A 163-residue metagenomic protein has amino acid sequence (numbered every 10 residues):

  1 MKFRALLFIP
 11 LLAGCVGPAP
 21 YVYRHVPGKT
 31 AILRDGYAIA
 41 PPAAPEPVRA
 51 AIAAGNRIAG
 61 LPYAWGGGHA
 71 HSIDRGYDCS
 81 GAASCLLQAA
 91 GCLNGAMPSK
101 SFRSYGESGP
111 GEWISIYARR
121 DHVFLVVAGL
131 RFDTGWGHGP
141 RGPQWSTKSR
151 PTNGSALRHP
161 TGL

Functional and structural regions predicted by a protein language model:
R4-G14: Bacterial N-terminal signal peptides
P10, Y77, E112: Structured loop/turn residues at beta-strand edges in well-structured enzyme cores
C15-P62, H138-L163: Intrinsically disordered, low-complexity, Pro/Ser/Thr/Asn/Gly/Ala-rich spacer/linker segments adjacent to signal
G36-Y37, G66-H71, K100-Y105: Short linear capping/connector segments at secondary-structure termini
R49-I52, S84, Q88-L163: ...with weaker cross-activation on analogous glycine-rich loops/strands in unrelated enzymes
N56-G76: Active-site nucleophile-His-acid catalytic modules used for acyl/amide transfer and hydrolysis across diverse enzymes
H71-A90: Active-site nucleophilic cysteine motif
